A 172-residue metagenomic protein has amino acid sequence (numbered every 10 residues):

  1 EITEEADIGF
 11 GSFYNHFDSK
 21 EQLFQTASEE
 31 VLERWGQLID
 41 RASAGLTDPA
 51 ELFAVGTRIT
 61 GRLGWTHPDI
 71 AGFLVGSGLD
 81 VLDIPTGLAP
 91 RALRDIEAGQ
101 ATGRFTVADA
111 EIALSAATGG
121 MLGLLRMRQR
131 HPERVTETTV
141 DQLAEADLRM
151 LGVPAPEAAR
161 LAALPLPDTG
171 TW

Functional and structural regions predicted by a protein language model:
E1-Q22, T26: Helix-turn-helix
E5, I59, L63, G120-M127: Amphipathic alpha-helical interface segments
Q22, T26, E33, Q37-G72 (+5 more regions): Hydrophobic alpha-helical connector segments
E33-G36, A54-V55, G76-R126, T138 (+1 more regions): Amphipathic alpha-helical packing segments from all-alpha helical-bundle domains
A42, L74, L124-H131: Secondary-structure edge/capping motif, primarily at the C-terminal ends of alpha-helices and the immediately following
A71-V75, F105-A108, E157-L161: Short, hydrophobic secondary-structure boundary micro-motifs
R94-A101, R130-W172: C-terminal peripheral helix-coil segments that are non-catalytic and often amphipathic
